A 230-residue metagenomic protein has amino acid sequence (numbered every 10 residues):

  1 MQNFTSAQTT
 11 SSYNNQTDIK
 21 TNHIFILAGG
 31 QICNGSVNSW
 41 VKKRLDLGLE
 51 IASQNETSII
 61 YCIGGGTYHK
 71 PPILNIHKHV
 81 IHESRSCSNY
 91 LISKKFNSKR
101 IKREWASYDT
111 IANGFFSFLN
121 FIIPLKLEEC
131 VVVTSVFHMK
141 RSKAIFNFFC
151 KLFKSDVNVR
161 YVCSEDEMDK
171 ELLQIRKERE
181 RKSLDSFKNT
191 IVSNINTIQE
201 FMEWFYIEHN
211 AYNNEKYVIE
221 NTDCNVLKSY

Functional and structural regions predicted by a protein language model:
N3-S186, Y230: A structural signal for short, hydrophobic/glycine-enriched beta-strand patches
L173-Y230: Long, compositionally biased charged/polar accessory segments in the mid-to-C-terminal portions of proteins
